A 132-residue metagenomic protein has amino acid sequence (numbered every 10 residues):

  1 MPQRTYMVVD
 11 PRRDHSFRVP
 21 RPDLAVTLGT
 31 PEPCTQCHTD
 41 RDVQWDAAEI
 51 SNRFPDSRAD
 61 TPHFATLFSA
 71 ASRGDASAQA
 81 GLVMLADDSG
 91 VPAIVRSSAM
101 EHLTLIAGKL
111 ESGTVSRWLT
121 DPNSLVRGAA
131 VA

Functional and structural regions predicted by a protein language model:
M1-F68, R73: Sequence context surrounding c-type heme c attachment/ligation sites in exported
H15, E32-T35, A48, A80 (+4 more regions): Feature representing long, continuous alpha-helical segments
V19, M84-A86, A99: Active-site-adjacent structural elements in folded domains
H38-R41, S89, A107: Sec/Tat-exported extracytoplasmic proteins
W45-D46, A76-Q79, I94: Residue-level signal for secondary-structure boundary elements
H63-G74, I94-G108, T114-R117, R127-A132: Structural detector for internal amphipathic alpha-helices that build alpha-solenoid repeat scaffolds
A76-D87, G108-T120: Amphipathic alpha-helical scaffolding segments comprising HEAT/armadillo-like alpha-solenoid repeats
G90-P92, P122-S124: Short inter-helical turns and helix N-cap capping residues of alpha-solenoid HEAT/ARM repeat scaffolds
